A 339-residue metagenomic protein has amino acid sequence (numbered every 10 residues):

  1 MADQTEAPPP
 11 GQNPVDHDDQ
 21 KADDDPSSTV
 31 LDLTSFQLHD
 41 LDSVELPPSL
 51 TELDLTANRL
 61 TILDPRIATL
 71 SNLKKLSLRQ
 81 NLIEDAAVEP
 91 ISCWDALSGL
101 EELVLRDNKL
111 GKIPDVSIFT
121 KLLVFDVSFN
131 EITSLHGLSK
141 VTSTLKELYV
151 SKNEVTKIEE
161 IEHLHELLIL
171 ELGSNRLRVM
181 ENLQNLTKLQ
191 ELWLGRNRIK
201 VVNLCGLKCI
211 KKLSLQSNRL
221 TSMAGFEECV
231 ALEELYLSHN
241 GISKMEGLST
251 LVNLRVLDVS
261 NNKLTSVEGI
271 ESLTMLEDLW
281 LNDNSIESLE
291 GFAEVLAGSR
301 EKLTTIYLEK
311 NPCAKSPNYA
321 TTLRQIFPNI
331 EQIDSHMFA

Functional and structural regions predicted by a protein language model:
M1-K157, E162-V179, Q184-T221, A231-G241 (+3 more regions): The feature captures the LRR N-terminal capping module
T250, S260-T265, E271-S285, E294: Extracellular beta-strand/loop-rich repeat segments of large surface/secreted proteins
